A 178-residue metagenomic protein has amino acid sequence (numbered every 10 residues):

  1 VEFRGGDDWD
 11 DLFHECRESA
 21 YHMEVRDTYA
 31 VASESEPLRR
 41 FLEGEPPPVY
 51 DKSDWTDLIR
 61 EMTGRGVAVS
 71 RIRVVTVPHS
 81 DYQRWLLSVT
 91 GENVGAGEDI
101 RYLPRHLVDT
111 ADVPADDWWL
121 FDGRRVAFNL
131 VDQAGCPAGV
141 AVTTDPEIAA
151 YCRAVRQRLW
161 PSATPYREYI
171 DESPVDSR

Functional and structural regions predicted by a protein language model:
V1-R73: PLD-like (HKD) phosphodiesterase/transphosphatidyltransferase domain
Y21-E24, S70-R73, R101-P104, L120 (+1 more regions): A structural signal for short, well-ordered beta-strand segments and their strand-loop junctions that often border
A30-A32, H79-Y82, A127-N129: Short catalytic/ligand-binding loop motif for oxyanion handling, primarily in non-cytosolic enzymes, centered on
V49-T56, L103-H106, V113: Short acidic (Asp/Glu) patches
E61-M62, N93, L159: Hydrophobic helix-cap positions at the C-terminus of alpha-helices in RecA-like/P-loop ATPase nucleotide-binding cores
V77-D112: HKD-type phospholipase D/PLD-like phosphodiesterase module
V108-A141: HKD (HxKxxxxD) catalytic microenvironment of the phospholipase D
D132-R178: Signature of lipid phosphatidyltransferase scaffolds
